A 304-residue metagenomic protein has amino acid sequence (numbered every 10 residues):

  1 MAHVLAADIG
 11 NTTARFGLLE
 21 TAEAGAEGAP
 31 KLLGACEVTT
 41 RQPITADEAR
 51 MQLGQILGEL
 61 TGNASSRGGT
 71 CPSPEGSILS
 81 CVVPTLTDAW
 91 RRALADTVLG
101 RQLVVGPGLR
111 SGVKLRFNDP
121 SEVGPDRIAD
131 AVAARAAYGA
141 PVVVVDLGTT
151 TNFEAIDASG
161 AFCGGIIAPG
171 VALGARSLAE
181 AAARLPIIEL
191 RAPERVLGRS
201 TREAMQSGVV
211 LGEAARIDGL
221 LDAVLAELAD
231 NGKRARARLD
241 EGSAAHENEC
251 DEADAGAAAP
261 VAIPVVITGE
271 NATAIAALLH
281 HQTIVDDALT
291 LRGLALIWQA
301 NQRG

Functional and structural regions predicted by a protein language model:
M1-A7, T40, I44, A175-G304: ATP-binding/phosphotransfer module of carbohydrate and carboxylate kinases, centering on a glycine-rich
H3-Q55, G69-C71, G160-P186, R191: Short glycine-rich, Thr/Ser-proximal phosphate-binding strand/loop in the N-terminal lobe of ATP-dependent enzymes
D8, S80, V144-T150, V266-T268: Short beta-strand segments
T12, T150, T273: Conserved Rossmann-like nucleotide-cofactor binding loop
Q52, L57-T61, P72-A95: Phosphate-bearing ligand-interacting subdomains that bind or position ATP/ADP/UDP/GDP/NAD(P) or nucleotide-linked
P72-V82, L103, A259-E270: Short glycine-rich phosphate-binding loop at a beta-alpha junction
V82-Y138, L279-Q302: Glycine-rich phosphate-binding loop and adjoining helix at the ATP-binding site of ATP-dependent phosphoryl-transfer
G100-A181, V210-L225: Phosphate-binding/catalytic loop of phosphoryl-transfer enzymes
